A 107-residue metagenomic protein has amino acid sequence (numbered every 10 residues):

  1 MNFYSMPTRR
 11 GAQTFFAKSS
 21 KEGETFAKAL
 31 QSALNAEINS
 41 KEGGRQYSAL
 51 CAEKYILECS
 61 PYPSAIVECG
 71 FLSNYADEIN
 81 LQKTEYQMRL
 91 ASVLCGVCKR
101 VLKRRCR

Functional and structural regions predicted by a protein language model:
M1-R107: Active-site-proximal helix/loop segments of hydrolytic enzymes
